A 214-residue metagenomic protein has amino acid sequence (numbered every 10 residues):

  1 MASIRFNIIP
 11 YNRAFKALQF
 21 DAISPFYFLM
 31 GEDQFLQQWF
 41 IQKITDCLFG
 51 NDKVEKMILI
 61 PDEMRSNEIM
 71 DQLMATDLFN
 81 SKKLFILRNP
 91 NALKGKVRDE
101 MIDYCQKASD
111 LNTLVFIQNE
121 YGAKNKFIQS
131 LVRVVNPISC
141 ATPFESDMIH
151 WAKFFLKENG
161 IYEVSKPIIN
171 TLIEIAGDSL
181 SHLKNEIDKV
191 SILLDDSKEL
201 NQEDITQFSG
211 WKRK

Functional and structural regions predicted by a protein language model:
M1-K214: Conserved beta/loop motifs at nucleotide-recognition and modification sites
